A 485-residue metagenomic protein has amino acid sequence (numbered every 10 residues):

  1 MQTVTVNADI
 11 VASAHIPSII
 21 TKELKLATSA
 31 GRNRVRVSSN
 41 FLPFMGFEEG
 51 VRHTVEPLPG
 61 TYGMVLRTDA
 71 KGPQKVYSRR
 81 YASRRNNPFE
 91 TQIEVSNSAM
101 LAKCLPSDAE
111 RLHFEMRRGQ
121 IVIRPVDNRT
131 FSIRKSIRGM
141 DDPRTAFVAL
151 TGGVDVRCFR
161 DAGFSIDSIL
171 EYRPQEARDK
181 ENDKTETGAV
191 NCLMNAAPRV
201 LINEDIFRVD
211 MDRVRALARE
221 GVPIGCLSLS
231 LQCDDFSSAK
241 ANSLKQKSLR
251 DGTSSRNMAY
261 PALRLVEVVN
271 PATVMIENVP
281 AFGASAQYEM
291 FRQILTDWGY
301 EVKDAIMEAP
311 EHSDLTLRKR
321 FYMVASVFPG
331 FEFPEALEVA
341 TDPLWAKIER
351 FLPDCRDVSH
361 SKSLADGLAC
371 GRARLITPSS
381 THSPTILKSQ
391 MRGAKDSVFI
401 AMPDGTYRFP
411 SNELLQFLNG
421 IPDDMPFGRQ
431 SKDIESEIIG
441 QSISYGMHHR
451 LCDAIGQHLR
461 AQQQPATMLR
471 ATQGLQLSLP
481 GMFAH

Functional and structural regions predicted by a protein language model:
M1-V37, P43-M45, I202, G221 (+2 more regions): Hydrophobic, helix-prone linear segments
Q2-T21, L26, G31-N33, F41 (+2 more regions): C-terminal target-recognition/interaction regions appended to catalytic cores
S38-L42, D155, A309-P310: Eukaryotic intrinsically disordered and solvent-exposed regulatory patches
P43, R160, T296, E437: Short polybasic/polar patches that bind polyanions
K135-L265, N270, P280-A284: Core alpha/beta nucleotide-donor-binding catalytic domains of modification enzymes
R215-G221, F236-G393, D404-T406, L477 (+1 more regions): Class I S-adenosyl-L-methionine
